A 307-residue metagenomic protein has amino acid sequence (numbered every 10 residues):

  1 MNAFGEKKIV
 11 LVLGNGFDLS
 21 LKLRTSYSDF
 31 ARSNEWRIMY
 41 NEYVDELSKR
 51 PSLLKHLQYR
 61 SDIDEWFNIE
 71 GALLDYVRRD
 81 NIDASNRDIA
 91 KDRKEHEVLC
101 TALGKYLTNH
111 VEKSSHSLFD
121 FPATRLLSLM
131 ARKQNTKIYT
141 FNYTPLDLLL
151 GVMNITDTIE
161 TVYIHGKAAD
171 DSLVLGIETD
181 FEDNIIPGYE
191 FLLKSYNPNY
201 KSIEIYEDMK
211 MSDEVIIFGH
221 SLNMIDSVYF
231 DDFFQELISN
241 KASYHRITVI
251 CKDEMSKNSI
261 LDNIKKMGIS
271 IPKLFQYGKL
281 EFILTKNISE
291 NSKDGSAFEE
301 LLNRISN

Functional and structural regions predicted by a protein language model:
M1-L13, F17-L21, E204-N307: SIR2/sirtuin-family catalytic core signature
N2-L13, L19-G166, D208-M211, M224 (+4 more regions): Active-site periphery "cap/insert" segments of enzyme catalytic domains
Y40-L47, A169-S172, K194-S195, H245-K252 (+1 more regions): Short C-terminal domain-edge/linker segments immediately following a structured domain
V44-Y59, S172-S212, I225, L261: Acidic, metal/cofactor-coordinating or nucleic-acid-engaging core segments within structured domains
R78-A84, D157-E160, D183-N197, G219: Short N-terminal helix-initiation segments at or just after the protein's N-terminus
Y143-D147, N197-N199, Y229, N263-K265: Short amphipathic alpha-helical surface micro-motifs
L148-V152, S172-I177, S227-F230: A short secondary-structure junction signal
E160-V162, D171-V174, D213-I216: Conserved active-site beta-strand-loop modules that form the wall/rim of enzyme catalytic pockets and either contain
